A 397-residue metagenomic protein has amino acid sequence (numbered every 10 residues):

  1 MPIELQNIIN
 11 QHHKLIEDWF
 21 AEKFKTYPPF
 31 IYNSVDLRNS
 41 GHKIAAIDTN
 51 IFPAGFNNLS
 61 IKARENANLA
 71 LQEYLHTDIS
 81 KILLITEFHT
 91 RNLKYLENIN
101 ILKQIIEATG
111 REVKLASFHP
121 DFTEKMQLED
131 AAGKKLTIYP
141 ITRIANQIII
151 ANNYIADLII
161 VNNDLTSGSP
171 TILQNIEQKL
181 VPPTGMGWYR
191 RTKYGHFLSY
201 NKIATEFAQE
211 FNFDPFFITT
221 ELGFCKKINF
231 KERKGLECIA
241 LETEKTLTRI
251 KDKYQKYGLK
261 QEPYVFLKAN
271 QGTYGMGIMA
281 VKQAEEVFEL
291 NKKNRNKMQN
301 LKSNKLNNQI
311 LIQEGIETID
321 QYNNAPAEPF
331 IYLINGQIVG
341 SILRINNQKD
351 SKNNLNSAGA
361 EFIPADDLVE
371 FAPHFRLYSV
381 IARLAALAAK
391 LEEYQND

Functional and structural regions predicted by a protein language model:
M1-K14, E232-C238, K297-K302: Short, compositionally biased leader-like segments
M1-Y27, Q178, E206-F216, L391-Q395: Short glycine- and acidic-rich boundary segments immediately preceding or forming the N-terminal edge of structured
L5, I9, A21-F24, F52-L83 (+1 more regions): C-terminal active-site "lid" helix and adjoining low-complexity regulatory extension at the edge of ATP-using catalytic
F30-N39, L311-G315, E328-P329, I381-D397: A short glycine-rich, hydrophobically flanked beta-strand micro-motif that places a catalytic Asp/Glu for divalent metal
D36-G41, I51-P53, F88, P120 (+7 more regions): Short, flexible loop/turn elements at secondary-structure junctions
G41-K43, T248-D252, Y257-Y264, N270-M276 (+1 more regions): Phosphate-binding site of ATP-dependent enzymes
L69-A70, T90-E107, S117-Q261: Conserved N-proximal alpha/beta basic substrate-recognition cap immediately N-terminal to, or forming the N-lobe
L84-T86, R111-F118: Short internal beta-strands
